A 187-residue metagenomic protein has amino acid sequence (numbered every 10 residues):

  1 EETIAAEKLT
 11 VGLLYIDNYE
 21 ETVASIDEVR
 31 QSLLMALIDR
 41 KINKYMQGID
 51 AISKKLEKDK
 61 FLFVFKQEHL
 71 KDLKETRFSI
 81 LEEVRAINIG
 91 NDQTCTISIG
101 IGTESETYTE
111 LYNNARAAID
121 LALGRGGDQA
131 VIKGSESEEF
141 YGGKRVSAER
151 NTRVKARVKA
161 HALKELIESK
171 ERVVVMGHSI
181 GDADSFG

Functional and structural regions predicted by a protein language model:
E2-K8, K44-A51, I89-G90, R125 (+1 more regions): Nucleotide second-messenger and two-component phosphorelay signaling modules
A5-T10, Y19-N43, K54-K55, L70-F78: Conserved long alpha-helical elements within nucleotide-processing catalytic cores of c-di-GMP signaling and class III
T10, K55-V64, I89-A117, D128-S135: A short glycine-enriched loop-to-beta-strand structural element that forms part of the catalytic core of nucleotide
T10-G12, V174: Conserved beta-strand elements of the Class I
D39-H69, N91: Conserved helix-loop-beta segment at the catalytic/binding core of cyclic-nucleotide signaling proteins
F61-I80, E110-L111: Short helix/loop segment flanking the catalytic signature motif in cyclic-nucleotide metabolism enzymes
C95-I97, G124-R150, V154: Flexible, glycine/charge-rich interdomain/linker segments that couple and regulate nucleotide signaling catalytic cores
K144-G187: Replace "Mg2+/Mn2+-dependent" with "divalent metal-dependent
